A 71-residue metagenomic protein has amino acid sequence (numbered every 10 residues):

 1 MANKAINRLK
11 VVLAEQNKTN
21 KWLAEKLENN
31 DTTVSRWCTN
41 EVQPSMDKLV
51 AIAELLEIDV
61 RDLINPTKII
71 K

Functional and structural regions predicted by a protein language model:
M1-A2, V11, Q16-N17, R36 (+2 more regions): Short, charged recognition helix plus adjacent turn of helix-turn-helix-like nucleic-acid-binding domains
N7-K26: Short basic helix-loop element that most often maps to the first helix and adjoining turn of HTH DNA-binding modules
W22, T33, D62: Residues in the helix-turn-helix
N29-Q43: Recognition helix of helix-turn-helix/homeodomain-like DNA-binding domains that insert into the DNA major groove
D47-D62: DNA major-groove recognition helix of helix-turn-helix/homeodomain DNA-binding modules
